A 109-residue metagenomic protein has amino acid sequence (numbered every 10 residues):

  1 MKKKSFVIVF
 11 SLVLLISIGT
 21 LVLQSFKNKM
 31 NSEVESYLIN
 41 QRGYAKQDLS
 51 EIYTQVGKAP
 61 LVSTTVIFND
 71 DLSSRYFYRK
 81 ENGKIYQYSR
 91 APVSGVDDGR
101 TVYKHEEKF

Functional and structural regions predicted by a protein language model:
K4-L21: Hydrophobic membrane-insertion alpha-helices, especially the h-region of bacterial N-terminal signal peptides
V9-S11, V34, E107: Enrichment for repetitive, rod-forming helical segments
T20-L49: Short, non-transmembrane alpha-helical segments in secretory-pathway proteins
R42-D48, Y53, S89-A91, D97-D98: N-terminal low-complexity, charged segments
K46-K80: Exposed beta-strand-loop-beta-strand "reactive/processing" segments of non-cytosolic proteins
R75-F109: Structured, soluble extracytoplasmic/luminal domains of envelope-associated proteins
